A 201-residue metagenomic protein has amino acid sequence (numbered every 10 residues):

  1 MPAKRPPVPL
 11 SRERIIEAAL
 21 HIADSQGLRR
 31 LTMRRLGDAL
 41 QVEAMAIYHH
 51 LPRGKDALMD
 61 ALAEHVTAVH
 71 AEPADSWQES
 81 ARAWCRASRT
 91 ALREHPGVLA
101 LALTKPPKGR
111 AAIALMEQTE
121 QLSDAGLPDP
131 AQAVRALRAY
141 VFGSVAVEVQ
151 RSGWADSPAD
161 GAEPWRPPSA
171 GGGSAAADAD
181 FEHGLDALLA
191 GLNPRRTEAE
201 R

Functional and structural regions predicted by a protein language model:
P2, A125, Q150-R201: C-terminal peripheral helix-coil segments that are non-catalytic and often amphipathic
R14, A18-A57: Helix-turn-helix
R14, A83, A114, Q132-A139 (+2 more regions): Amphipathic alpha-helical interaction segments
R14-H21, S25-Q26, A57-S76, S80-A87 (+1 more regions): Alpha-helical structural segments
H50-L51, A61, A133: Residues in the recognition helix of alpha-helical DNA-binding motifs
A71-A111, V134-L137: Hydrophobic alpha-helical connector segments
L103-A136, A146-V147, S157-E163: Amphipathic alpha-helical packing segments from all-alpha helical-bundle domains
V141-V149: Short alpha-helix boundary/capping elements
